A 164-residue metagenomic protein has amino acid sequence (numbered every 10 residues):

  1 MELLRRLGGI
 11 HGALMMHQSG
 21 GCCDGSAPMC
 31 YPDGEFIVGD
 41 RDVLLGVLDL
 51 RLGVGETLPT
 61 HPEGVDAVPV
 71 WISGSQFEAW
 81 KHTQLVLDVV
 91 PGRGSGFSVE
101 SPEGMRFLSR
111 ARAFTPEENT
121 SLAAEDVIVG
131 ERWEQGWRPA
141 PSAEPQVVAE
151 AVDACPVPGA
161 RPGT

Functional and structural regions predicted by a protein language model:
M1-T164: Domain-level signature for proteins that mediate thiol-based redox and metal-cofactor handling
